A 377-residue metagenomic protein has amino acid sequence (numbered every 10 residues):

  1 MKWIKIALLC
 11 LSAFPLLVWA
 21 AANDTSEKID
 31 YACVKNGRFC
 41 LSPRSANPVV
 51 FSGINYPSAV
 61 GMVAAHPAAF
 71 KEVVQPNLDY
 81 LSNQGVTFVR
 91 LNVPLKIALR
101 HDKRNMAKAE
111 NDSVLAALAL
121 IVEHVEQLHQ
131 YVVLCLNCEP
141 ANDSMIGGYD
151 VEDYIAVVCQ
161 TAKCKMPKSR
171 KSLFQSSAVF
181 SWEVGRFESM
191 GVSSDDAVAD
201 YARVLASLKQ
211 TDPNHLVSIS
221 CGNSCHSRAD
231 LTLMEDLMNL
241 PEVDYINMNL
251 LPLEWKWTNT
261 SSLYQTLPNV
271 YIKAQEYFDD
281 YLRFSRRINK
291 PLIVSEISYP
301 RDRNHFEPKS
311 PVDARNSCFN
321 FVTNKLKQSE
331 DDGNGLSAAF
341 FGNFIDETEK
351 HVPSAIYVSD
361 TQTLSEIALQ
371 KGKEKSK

Functional and structural regions predicted by a protein language model:
M1-A7: Bacterial N-terminal signal peptides that target proteins for export
A7-P15: Bacterial N-terminal signal peptides
L17-S26: Bacterial Sec-dependent signal peptides at the C-terminal "C-region" and cleavage site
E27-K256, L267-P291, P300-T363, I367: Active-site mouth of glycoside hydrolases
L263: Functionally critical loop-and-helix segments that line ligand-binding/catalytic clefts of soluble enzyme domains
S295: Short acidic, glycine-rich surface-loop motifs adjacent to enzyme active sites
L369-E374: Aromatic (Trp/Tyr) and acidic
K377: Conserved catalytic region of serine esterases and O-acyltransferases that act on ester linkages in lipids
